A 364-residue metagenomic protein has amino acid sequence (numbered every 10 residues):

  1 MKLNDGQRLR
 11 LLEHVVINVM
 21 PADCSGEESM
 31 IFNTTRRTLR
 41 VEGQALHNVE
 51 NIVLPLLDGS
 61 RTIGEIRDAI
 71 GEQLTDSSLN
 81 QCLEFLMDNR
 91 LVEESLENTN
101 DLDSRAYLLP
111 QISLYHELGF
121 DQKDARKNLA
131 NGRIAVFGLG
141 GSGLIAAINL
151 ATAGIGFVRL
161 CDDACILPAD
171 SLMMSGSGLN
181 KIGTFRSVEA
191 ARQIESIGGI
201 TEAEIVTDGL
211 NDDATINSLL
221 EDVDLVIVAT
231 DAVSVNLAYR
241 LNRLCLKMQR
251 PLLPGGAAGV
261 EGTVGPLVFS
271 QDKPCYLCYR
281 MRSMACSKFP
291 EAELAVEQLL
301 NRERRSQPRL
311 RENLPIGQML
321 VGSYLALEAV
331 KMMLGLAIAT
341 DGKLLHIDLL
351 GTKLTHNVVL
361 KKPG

Functional and structural regions predicted by a protein language model:
M1-G364: Adenine nucleotide-associated cytosolic modules
